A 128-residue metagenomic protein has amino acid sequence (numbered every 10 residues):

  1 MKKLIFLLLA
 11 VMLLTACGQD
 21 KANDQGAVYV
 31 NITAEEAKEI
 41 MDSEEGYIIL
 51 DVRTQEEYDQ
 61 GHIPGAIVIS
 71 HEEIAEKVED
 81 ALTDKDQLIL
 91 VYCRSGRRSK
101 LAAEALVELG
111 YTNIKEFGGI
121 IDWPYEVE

Functional and structural regions predicted by a protein language model:
M1-T15: Sec-dependent bacterial lipoprotein signal peptides
L7, D51, Y92: Active-site-adjacent beta-strand anchor residues
C17-A34, I40, E56-Q87, R94-E128: Rhodanese-like catalytic fold shared by cysteine-dependent sulfurtransferases and DSP/PTP-type phosphatases
A37, I49-R53: Short hydrophobic beta-strand that contains or immediately precedes a catalytic carboxylate
